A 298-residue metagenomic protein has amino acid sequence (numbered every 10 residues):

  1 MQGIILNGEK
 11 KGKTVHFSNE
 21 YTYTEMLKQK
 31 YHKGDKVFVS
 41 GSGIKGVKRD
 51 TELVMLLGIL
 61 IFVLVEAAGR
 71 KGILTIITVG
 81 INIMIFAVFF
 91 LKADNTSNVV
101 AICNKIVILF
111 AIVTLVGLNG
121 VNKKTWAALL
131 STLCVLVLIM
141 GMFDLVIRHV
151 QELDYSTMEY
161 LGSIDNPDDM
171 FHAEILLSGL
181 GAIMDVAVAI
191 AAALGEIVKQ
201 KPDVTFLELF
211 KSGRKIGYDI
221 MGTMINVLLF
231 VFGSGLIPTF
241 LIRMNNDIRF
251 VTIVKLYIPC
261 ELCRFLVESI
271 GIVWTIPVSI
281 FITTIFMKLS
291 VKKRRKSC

Functional and structural regions predicted by a protein language model:
M1-Y31: Membrane-cytosol interface segments
T22-L53: Extended, hydrophilic extramembrane loops/domains of integral membrane proteins
L56-Y160, D165-S178: Transmembrane alpha-helical segments that form the functional core of multipass membrane systems
N82, I102, C134-I139, H172 (+5 more regions): Hydrophobic alpha-helical transmembrane segments of multipass membrane transporters and ion channels, focusing on
K124-L130, H149-E159, A191-K201, F250 (+2 more regions): Juxtamembrane helix-loop transition segments at the membrane interface in multi-pass membrane proteins
D169-L176, P202, F206-R214, K255 (+1 more regions): Alpha-helical membrane-protein architecture signal
D185, L194-F240: Helical hairpin unit composed of two closely spaced alpha helices linked by a short loop
D219-G222, V231-C298: Hydrophobic alpha-helical transmembrane segments of membrane transport and translocation systems, primarily multi-pass
